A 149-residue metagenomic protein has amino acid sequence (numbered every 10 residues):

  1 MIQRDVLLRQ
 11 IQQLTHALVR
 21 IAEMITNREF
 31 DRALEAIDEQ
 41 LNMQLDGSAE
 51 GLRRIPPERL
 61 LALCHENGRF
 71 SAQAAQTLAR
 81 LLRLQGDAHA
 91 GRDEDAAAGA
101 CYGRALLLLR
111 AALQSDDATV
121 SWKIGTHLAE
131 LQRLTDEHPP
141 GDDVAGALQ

Functional and structural regions predicted by a protein language model:
M1-A75, R110-A111, R133-Q149: N-terminal alpha-helical interaction modules that lie
L7-T15, A72-R80, G99, G103 (+2 more regions): Start-of-helix signal in alpha-solenoid helical-repeat scaffolds, especially tetratricopeptide repeats
A22, G86-D87, D93, A112-Q114 (+2 more regions): Short coil/turn linking the two alpha-helices of tandem helical-hairpin repeats
M24, L82-Q85, H89, L109 (+1 more regions): Residue at a conserved register position within TPR or TPR-like alpha-solenoid repeats
